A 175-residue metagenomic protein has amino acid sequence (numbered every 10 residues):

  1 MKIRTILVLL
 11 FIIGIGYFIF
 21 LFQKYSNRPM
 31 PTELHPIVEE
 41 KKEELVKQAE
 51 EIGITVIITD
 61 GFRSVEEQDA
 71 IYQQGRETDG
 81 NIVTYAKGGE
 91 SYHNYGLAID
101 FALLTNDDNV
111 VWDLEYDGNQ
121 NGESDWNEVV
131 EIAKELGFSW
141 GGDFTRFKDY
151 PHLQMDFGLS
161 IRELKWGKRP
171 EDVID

Functional and structural regions predicted by a protein language model:
R4-L21: Hydrophobic membrane-insertion alpha-helices, especially the h-region of bacterial N-terminal signal peptides
F22-M30, N109-L114: Acidic/histidine-rich, surface-exposed loop or edge segments in extracytoplasmic proteins
Y25-D60: Active-site acidic/histidine clusters and adjacent loop/turn architecture that either coordinate catalytic ions
P31-E44, G80-G88, E115-S124: N-terminal post-signal-peptidase region of extra-cytosolic proteins
E39-V46, D69, A98-I99, W126-V130: Extracytoplasmic/secreted envelope proteins and their assembly/folding machinery, especially bacterial periplasmic
G53-F62, S139-F147: Surface-exposed patches in mature extracellular/periplasmic domains of secreted proteins
I57-Q74, Y150: Acidic helix-start/capping segments at beta-turn-to-alpha-helix junctions
A86-D175: Catalytic cores and adjacent binding grooves of peptidoglycan-active enzymes
